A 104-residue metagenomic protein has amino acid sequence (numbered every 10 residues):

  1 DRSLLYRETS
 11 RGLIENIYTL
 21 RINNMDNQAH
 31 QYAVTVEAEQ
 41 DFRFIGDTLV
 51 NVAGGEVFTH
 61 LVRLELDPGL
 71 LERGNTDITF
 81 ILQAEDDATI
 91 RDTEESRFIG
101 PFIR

Functional and structural regions predicted by a protein language model:
D1-G12: Alpha-helical transmembrane signal-anchor/signal-peptide segments
R7, A38-D47, D87-T89, R104: Short aromatic-acidic-glycine turn motif
L13-Y18, F58-T59, R73-I78: Short, solvent-exposed loop/turn segments enriched in Ser/Thr/Gly
I17-N23, R63-E65: Short edge beta-strand/loop segments characteristic of extracellular beta-sandwich folds
R21-D26, A84: Asparagine-centered strand-capping/turn motif at beta-strand->loop junctions
N27-D41: Short acidic, flexible loop segments centered on an aromatic residue
R43-G69: Intrinsically disordered, low-complexity Pro/Gly/Ser/Thr-rich segments with frequent PxxP/GP/PP motifs and embedded
L66-R104: Terminal connector regions
